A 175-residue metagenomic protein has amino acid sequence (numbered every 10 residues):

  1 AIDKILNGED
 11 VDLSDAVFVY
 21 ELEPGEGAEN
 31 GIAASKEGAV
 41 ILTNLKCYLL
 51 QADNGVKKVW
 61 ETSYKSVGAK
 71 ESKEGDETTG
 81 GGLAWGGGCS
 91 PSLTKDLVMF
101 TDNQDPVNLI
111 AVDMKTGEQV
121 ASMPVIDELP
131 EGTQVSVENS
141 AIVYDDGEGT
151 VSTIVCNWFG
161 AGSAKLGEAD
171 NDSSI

Functional and structural regions predicted by a protein language model:
A1-E29, A33-I175: Extracytoplasmic/lumenal domain signature
